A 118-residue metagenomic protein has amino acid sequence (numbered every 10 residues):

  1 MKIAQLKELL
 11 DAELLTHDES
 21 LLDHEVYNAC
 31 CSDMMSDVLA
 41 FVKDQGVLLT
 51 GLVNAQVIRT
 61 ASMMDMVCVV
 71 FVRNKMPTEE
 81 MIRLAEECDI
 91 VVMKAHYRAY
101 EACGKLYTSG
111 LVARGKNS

Functional and structural regions predicted by a protein language model:
K2-Q5, R98: Short, structural beta-strand-to-alpha-helix junction motif
Q5-A29: An N-cap/entry alpha-helix motif that binds or orients negatively charged groups
L22-H24, C30-V47, L52-S118: Feature captures the catalytic cores and cofactor-binding loops of soluble hydro-lyases/lyases that act on carboxylate
